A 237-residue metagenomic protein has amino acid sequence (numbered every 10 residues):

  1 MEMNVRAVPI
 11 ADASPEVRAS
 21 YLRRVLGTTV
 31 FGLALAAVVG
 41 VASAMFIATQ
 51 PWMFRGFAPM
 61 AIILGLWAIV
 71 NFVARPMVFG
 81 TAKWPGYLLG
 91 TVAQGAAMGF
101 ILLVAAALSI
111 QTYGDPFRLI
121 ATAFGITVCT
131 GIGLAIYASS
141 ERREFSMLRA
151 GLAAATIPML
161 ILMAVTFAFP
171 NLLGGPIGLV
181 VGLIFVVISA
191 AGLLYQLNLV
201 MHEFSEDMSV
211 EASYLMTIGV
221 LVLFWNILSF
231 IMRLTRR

Functional and structural regions predicted by a protein language model:
M1-R237: A hydrophobic alpha-helical transmembrane-helix feature that marks the membrane cores and membrane-interface segments
